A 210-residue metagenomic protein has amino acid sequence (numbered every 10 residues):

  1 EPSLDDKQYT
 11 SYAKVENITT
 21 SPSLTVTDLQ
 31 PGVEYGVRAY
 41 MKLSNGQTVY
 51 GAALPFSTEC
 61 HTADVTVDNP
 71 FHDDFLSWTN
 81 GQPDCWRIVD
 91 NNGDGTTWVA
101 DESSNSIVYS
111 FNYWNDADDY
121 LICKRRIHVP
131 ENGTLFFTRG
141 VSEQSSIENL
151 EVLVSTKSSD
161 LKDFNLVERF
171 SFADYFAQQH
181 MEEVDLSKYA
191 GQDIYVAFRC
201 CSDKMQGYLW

Functional and structural regions predicted by a protein language model:
E1-A63, G140: Short, surface-exposed linear motifs at loops/turns and structural transition points
N17, I107-D119, S171-A177: Extracellular beta-rich ligand/substrate-recognition surface
T19-V33, Q179-A190, D203: Signal that preferentially marks extracellular ectodomain short beta-strand elements of beta-sandwich modules
R38-A39, F75, L121-E143, L150-V152 (+1 more regions): Extracellular beta-strand-rich recognition modules
D68-W114: Extracellular glycan-recognition surfaces and repeat-rich motifs
W114-V129, Q179-E183: Short beta-strands within extracellular/lumenal beta-sheet-rich domains
A117-Y120, S202-W210: Extracellular carbohydrate recognition
S159-A190: Extracellular carbohydrate recognition and processing domains and analogous Trp-centered ligand-binding platforms
